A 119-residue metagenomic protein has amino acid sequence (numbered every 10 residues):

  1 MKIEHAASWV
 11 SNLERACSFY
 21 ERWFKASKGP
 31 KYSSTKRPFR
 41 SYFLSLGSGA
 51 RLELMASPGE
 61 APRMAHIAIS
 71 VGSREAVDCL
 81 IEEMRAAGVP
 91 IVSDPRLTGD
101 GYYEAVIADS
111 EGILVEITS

Functional and structural regions predicted by a protein language model:
M1-C17, M64-I69: N-terminal beta-strand motif that seeds the catalytic metal site of vicinal oxygen chelate
S8-A50: Core segments of cupin and vicinal oxygen chelate
K28-P30, L52-E53, P90-D94: A short linear hydrophobic-aromatic micro-motif
T35-R40, A61-P62, T98-Y103: Short acidic/glycine-enriched loop/turn segments that link adjacent beta-strands
S48-R51, E60-A61, R74-V77: Short, charged/polar surface micro-motifs in flexible loops or helix N-caps
G49-L52, G112-L114: Short, charged/polar, Gly/Pro-enriched secondary-structure boundary elements
A68-E82, V89: Mid-chain, well-packed structural core segment of small domains
I81-S119: Vicinal oxygen chelate
